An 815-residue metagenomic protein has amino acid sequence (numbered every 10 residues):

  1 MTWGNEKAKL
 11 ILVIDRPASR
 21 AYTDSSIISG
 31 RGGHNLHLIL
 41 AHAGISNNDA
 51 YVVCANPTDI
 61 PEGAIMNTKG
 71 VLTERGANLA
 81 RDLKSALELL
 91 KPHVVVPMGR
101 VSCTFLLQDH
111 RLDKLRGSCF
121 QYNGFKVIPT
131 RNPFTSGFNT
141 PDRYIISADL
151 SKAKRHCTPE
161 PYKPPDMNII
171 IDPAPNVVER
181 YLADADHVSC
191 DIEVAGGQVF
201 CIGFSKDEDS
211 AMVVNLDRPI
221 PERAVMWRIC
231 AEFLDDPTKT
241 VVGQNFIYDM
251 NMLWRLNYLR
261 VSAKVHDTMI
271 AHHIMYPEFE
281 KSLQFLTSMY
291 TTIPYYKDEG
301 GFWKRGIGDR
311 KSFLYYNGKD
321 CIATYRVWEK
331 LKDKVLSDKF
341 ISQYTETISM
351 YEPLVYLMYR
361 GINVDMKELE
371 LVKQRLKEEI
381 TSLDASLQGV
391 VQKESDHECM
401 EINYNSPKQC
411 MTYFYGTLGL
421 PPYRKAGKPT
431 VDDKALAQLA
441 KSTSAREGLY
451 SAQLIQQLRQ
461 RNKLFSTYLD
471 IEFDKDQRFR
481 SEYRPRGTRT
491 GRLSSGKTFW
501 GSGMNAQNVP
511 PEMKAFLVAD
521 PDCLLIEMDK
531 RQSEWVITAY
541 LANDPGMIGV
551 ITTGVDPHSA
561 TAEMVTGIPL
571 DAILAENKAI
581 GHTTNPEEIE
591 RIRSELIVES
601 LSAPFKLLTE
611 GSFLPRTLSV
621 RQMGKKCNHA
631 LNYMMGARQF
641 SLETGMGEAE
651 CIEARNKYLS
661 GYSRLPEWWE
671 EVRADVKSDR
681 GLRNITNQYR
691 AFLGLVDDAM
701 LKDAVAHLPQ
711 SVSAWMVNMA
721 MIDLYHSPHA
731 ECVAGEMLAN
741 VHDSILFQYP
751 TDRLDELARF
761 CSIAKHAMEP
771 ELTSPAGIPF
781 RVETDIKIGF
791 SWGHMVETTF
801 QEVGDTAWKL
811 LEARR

Functional and structural regions predicted by a protein language model:
M1-E160: A polyanion-binding, active-site-adjacent surface
I14, R20-A21, S25-G32, L36-H37 (+4 more regions): Conserved RNase H-like, two-metal-ion catalytic cores of nucleic-acid enzymes
H93-G99, T238-D249, L525-E527: Acidic beta-strand-to-loop metal/phosphate-binding motif
R155-R218, M252, V261, E278 (+15 more regions): Conserved "right-hand" nucleotidyltransferase catalytic core of DNA-directed polymerases
A195-R218, E534-K578, H582, N687 (+1 more regions): Metal-dependent catalytic core segments for phosphate chemistry
E352-Y359, D476, R480-S481, P485-T488 (+4 more regions): Conserved catalytic core of nucleic-acid polymerases
E378, S382-A385, G389, D396-Y450 (+2 more regions): C-terminal polymerase-core module
D743-Y749: A generic structural motif
